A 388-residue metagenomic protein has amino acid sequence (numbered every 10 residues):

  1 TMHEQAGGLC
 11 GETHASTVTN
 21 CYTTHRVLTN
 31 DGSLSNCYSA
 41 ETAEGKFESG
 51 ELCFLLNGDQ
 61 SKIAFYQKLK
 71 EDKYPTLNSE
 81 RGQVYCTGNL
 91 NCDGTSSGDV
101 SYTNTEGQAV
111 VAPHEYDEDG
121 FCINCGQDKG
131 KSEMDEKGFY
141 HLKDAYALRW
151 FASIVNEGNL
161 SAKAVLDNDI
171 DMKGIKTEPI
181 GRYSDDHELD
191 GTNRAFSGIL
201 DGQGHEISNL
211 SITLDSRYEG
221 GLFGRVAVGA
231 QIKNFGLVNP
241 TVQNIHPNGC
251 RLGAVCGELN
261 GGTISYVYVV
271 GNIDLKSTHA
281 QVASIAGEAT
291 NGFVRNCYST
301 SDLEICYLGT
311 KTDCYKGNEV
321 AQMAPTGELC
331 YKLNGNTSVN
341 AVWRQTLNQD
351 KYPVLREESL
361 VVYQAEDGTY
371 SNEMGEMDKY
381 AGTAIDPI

Functional and structural regions predicted by a protein language model:
T1-P387: Surface-exposed repetitive/solenoidal architectures
